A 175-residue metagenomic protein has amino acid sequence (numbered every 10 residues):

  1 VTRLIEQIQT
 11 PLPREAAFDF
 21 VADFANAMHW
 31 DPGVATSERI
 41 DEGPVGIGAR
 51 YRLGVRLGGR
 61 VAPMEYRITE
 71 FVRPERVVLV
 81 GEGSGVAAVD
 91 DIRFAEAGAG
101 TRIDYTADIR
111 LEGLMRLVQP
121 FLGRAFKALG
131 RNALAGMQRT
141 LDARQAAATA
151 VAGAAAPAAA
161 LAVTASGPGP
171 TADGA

Functional and structural regions predicted by a protein language model:
V1-D41, A150, A154-A175: Hydrophobic ligand-binding cavity/cleft-lining segments
V1-Q9, E15, R50, P63 (+3 more regions): Intrinsic-disorder/low-complexity, polar/charged segments enriched in Ser/Thr/Lys/Arg/Asp/Glu/Gln
E6-I8, R39, L53, M64-E70 (+3 more regions): Hydrophobic/aromatic beta-strand elements that line small-molecule binding cavities or substrate pockets in beta-rich
R14-E15, E42-V45, E70-P74, R93-R102: A short, structured loop/turn motif at beta-sheet edges
A25, F126, G130-L134, Q138-Q145: Short amphipathic alpha-helical signal-transduction/dimerization elements
A49-R56, V77-G83: Short beta-strand segments that buttress and anchor functional surface loops
R56-A62, L111-M115: Short, cysteine-centered beta-strand-loop-beta hairpins and adjacent loop/turn segments enriched in charged/polar
V78-N132, A175: Beta-strand/loop substructures that line and gate deep hydrophobic ligand-binding cavities in soluble
